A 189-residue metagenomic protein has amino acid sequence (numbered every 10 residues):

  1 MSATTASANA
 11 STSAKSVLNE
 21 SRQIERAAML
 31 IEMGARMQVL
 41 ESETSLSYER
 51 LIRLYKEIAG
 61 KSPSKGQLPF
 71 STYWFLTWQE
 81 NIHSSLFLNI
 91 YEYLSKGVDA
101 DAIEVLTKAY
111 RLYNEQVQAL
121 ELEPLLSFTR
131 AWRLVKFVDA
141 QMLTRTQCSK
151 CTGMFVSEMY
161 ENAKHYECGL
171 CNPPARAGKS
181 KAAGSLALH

Functional and structural regions predicted by a protein language model:
M1-M29, M33, Q38-H189: Long, charge-rich, low-complexity intrinsically disordered regions
